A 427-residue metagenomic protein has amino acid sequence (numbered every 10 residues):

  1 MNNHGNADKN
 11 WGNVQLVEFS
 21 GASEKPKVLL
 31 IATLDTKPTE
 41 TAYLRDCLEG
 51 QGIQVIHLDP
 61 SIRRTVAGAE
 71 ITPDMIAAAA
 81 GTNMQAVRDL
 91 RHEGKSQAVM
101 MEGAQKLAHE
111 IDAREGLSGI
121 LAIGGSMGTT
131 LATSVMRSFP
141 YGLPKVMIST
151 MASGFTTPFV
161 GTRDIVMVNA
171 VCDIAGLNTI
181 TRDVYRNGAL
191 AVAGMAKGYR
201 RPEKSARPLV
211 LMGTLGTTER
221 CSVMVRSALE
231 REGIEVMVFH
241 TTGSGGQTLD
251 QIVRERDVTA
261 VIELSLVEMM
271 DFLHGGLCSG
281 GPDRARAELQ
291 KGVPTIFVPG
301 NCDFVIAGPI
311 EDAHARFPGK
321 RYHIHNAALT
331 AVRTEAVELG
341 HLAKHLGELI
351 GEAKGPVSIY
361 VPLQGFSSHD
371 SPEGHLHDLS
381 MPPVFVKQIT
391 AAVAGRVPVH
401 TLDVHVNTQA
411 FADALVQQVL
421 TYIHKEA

Functional and structural regions predicted by a protein language model:
N2-R64, G119, T129-S138, G142-M147: N-terminal phosphate-binding or glycine-rich loops at protein starts, especially the Walker A/P-loop of NTPases
T33-T39, S118-L131, L211-C221, T242-S244 (+4 more regions): Gly/Ser/Thr-rich loops at beta-strand to alpha-helix junctions that form or flank small-molecule/cofactor-binding
K37-E49, I56-D74, S205-E255: Glycine-rich phosphate/diphosphate-binding loop of Rossmann-like nucleotide-binding domains
A67-G116: Phosphate/nucleotide-donor binding subsite
G124-Y141, S222-V225, S371-D378: Short Gly/Thr/Asp-enriched flexible loops that form oxyanion-binding sites at enzyme active sites
L131-V160, N169, M237-T241, R284-P299: Short, acidic/small-residue loops that bind anionic groups at enzyme active sites
V267-K344: A glycine- and small/hydrophobic-rich beta-loop-beta segment that serves as a flexible "lid/hinge" or phosphate-binding
I350, K354-P356, Y360-V393: A C-terminal functional module that forms or caps the active site or interfaces directly with catalytic machinery
